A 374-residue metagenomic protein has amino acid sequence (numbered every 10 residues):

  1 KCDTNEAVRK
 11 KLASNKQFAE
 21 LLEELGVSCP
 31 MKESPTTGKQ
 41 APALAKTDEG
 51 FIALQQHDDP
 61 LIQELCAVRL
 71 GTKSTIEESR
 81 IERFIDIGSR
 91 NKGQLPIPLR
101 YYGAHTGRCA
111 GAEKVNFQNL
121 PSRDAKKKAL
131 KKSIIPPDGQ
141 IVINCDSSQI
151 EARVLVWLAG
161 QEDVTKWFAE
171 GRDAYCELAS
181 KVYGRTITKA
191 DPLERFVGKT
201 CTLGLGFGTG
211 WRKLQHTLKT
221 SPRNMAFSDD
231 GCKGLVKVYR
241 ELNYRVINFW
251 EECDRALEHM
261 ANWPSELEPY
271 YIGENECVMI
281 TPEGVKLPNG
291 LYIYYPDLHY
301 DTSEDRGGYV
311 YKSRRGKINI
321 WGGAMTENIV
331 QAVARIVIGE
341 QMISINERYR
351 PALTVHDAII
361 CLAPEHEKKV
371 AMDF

Functional and structural regions predicted by a protein language model:
K1, N15, L22, C232-N243: Short amphipathic alpha-helical coiled-coil/interface segments
C2-K189, F249-I359, H366-F374: Acidic, glycine-rich two-metal-ion catalytic cores of nucleic acid-processing enzymes
N5, I187, R223-L235: Short, positively charged loop/turn segments that connect secondary-structure elements
S14-F18, G208-L218, L353: Short, charged amphipathic recognition helices of the HTH superfamily and cognate SANT/SANTA-like modules
L155, G206, R212-F227, Y239-Y244 (+1 more regions): Catalytic palm subdomain of template-directed nucleic-acid polymerases, centered on the conserved carboxylate motif
V197-G206: Short, amphipathic alpha-helical "recognition" segments used to contact nucleic acids or chromatin
V238-R245, W263, L267: Extended amphipathic alpha-helical interaction segments
